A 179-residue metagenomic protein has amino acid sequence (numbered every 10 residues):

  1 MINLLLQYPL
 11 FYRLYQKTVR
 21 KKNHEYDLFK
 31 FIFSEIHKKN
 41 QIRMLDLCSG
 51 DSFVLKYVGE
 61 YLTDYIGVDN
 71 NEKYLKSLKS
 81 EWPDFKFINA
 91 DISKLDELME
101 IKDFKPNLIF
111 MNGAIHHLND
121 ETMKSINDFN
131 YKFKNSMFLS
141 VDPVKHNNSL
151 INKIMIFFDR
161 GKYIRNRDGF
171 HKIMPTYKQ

Functional and structural regions predicted by a protein language model:
M1-I36: Conserved class I S-adenosyl-L-methionine
Q41-G50: Conserved class I S-adenosyl-L-methionine
D51-K94: Class I SAM-dependent methyltransferase SAM/SAH-binding core
F110: A conserved beta-strand element that flanks and buttresses the S-adenosyl-L-methionine
L118-F129: A short, conserved alpha-helix within the catalytic core of class I
N135-P143: Conserved beta-strand signature within the Rossmann-like core of class I S-adenosyl-L-methionine
K145-R160: Short, glycine-/aromatic-enriched active-site segment of Class I SAM-dependent methyltransferases
K162-K178: Short alpha-helix
